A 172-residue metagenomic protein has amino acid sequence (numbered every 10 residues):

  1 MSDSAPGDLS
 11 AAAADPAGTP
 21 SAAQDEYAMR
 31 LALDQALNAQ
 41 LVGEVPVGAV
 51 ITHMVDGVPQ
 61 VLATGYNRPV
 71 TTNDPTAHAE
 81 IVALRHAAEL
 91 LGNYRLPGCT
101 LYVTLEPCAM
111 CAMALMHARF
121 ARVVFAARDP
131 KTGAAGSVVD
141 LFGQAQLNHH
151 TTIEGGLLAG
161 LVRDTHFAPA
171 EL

Functional and structural regions predicted by a protein language model:
M1-A39, M113-L172: Zinc-dependent deaminase
A22, Y66-V70: A short, polar/acidic, helix/strand-boundary loop motif
V47-V55: Short beta-strand scaffold segments in enzyme catalytic cores
G57-P59: Glycine-biased flexible loop/turn sites that connect beta-strands or occur in inter-domain linkers
P69-V82: A short, polar/charged loop-to-alpha-helix boundary motif
N93-L105: Immediate flanking context of iron-sulfur cluster ligation sites
C108: Conformationally flexible catalytic loops at phosphate/diphosphate-handling active centers
